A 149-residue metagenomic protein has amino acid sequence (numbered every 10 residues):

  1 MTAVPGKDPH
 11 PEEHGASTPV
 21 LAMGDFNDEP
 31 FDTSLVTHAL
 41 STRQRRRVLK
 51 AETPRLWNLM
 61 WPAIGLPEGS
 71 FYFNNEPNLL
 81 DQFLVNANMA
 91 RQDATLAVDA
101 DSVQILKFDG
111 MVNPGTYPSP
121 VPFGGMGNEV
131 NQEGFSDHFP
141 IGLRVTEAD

Functional and structural regions predicted by a protein language model:
A3-G6, L79: Extracytoplasmic/secreted proteins, especially bacterial periplasmic and envelope-associated proteins
H10-L21, N27-D149: Metal-dependent phosphoester-hydrolase catalytic domains
